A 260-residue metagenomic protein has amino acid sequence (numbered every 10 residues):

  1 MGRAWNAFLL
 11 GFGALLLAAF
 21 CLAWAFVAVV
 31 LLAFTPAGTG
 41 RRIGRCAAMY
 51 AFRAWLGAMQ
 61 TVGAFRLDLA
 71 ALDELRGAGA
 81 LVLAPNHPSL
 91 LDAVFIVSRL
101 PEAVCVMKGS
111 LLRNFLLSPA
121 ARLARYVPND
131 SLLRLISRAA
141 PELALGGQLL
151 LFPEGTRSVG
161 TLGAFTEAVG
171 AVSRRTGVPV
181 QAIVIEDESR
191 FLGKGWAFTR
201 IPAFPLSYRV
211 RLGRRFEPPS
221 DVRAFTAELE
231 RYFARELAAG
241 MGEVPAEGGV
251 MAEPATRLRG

Functional and structural regions predicted by a protein language model:
M1-L81: Membrane-anchoring hydrophobic helices of lipid-metabolizing enzymes
A4-A7, L133-G260: Non-catalytic C-terminal accessory region of glycerolipid acyltransferases and related lyso-lipid remodeling enzymes
V30-Y50, T61-V62, G77-S131: Catalytic core of membrane glycerolipid acyltransferases/transacylases, capturing the structured, soluble-facing
L56, A80, R122-R125, P153-R157: Short, basic, glycine/proline-bearing loop/turn elements
L56, I96, L117, A139-A140 (+1 more regions): Short amphipathic alpha-helical segments and helix-helix/interface helices
F65, Y126, V178: Short glycine/serine/threonine/alanine-rich loop segments
A70-N86, L116, R138-P141, P179 (+2 more regions): Alpha-helical membrane-embedding segments and immediately adjacent membrane-interface amphipathic helices
L75, A120-A121, E142, V172: Structural alpha-helical scaffold elements that stabilize or flank donor/cofactor-binding regions in carbohydrate
